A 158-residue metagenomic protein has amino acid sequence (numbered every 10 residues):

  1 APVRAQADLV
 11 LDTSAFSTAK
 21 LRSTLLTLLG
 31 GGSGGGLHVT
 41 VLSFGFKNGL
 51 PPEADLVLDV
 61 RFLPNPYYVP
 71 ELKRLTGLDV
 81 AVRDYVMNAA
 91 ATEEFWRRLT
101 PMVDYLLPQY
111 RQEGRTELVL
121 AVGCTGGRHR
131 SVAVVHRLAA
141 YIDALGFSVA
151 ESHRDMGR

Functional and structural regions predicted by a protein language model:
A1-A121, D143-L145, D155-R158: C-terminal accessory "lid"/substrate-recognition subdomains
E117-A139: Catalytic cysteine-centered active loop of the rhodanese-like fold, especially the PTP/DSP P-loop
A139-V149: Post-Walker A helix-loop "phosphate-sensing" segment adjacent to the P-loop in P-loop NTPases
E151-H153: A structural preference for short, hydrophobic beta-strand core positions in alpha/beta folds
